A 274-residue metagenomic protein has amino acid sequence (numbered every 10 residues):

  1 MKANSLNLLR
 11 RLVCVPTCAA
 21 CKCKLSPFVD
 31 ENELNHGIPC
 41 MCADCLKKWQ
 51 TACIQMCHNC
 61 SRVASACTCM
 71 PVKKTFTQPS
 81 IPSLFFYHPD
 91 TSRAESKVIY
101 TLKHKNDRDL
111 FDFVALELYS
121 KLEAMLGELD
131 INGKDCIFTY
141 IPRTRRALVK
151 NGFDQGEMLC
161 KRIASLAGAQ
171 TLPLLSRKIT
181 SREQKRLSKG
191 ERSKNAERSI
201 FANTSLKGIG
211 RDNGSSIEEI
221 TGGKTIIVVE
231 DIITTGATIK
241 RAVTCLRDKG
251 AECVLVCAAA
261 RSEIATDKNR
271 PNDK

Functional and structural regions predicted by a protein language model:
M1-K274: Glycine-rich phosphate/pyrophosphate-handling loop used in enzymes and phosphotransfer proteins
